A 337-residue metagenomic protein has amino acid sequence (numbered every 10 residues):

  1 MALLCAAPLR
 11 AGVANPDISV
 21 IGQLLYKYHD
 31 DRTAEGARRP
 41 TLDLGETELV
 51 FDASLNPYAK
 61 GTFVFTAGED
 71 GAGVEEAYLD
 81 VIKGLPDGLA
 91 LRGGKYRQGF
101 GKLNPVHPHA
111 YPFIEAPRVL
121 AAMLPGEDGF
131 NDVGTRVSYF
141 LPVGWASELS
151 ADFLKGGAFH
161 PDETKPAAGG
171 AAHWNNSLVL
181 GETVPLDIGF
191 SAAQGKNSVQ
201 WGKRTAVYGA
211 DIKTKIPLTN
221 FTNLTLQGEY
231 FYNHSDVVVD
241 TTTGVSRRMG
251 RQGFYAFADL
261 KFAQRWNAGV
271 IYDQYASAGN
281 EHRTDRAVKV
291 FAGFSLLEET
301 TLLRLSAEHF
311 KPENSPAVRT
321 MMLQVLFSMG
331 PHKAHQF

Functional and structural regions predicted by a protein language model:
M1-A6: Bacterial N-terminal signal peptides
A7-A11: Sec/Tat signal peptide C-region and signal peptidase I cleavage site
G12-A158, P166-A171, N175-T183, Q252 (+4 more regions): Outer membrane beta-barrel
V13, T183-A278, R286: Detector for outer-membrane/organellar transmembrane beta-barrel domains, recognizing the amphipathic beta-strand
D17-Q23, T62-T66, R92-Y96, S150-L154 (+7 more regions): Transmembrane beta-strands of outer-membrane beta-barrel proteins
D30-E35, D70-Y78, P105-P108, H160-P166 (+5 more regions): Outer-membrane beta-barrel translocator domains and adjoining extracellular loop/strand segments of Gram-negative
P86, T219, L296-E298: A generic beta-sheet turn/junction motif
V137, A292-L296, T301, A317-F337: Outer-membrane beta-barrel "beta-signal"
